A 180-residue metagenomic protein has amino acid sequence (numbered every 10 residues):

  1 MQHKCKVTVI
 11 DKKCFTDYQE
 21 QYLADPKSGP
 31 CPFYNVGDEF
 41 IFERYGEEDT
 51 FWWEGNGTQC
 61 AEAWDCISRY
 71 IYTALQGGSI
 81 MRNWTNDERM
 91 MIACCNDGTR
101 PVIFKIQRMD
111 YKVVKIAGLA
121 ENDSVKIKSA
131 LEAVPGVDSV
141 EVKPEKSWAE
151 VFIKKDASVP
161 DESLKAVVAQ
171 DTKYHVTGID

Functional and structural regions predicted by a protein language model:
I10-P26: Short, structured beta-strand/loop micro-motifs enriched in basic residues and often containing a Trp
Q21-E48, A133-S139: Short, flexible N-terminal segments of the mature chain
E47-C60: Short, Lys/Arg- and Gly-enriched loop/turn segments at beta-strand edges
D65-M109: Short, compact, well-ordered microdomains
V113-V125, D156: Short, surface-exposed ligand-recognition loops at beta-strand->loop->(often short) alpha-helix junctions that present
K128-K143, D171-Y174: Short acidic amphipathic segments
V140-W148, D180: RNA-recognition motif
K154-P160: Helix N-cap motif at beta-to-alpha junctions
